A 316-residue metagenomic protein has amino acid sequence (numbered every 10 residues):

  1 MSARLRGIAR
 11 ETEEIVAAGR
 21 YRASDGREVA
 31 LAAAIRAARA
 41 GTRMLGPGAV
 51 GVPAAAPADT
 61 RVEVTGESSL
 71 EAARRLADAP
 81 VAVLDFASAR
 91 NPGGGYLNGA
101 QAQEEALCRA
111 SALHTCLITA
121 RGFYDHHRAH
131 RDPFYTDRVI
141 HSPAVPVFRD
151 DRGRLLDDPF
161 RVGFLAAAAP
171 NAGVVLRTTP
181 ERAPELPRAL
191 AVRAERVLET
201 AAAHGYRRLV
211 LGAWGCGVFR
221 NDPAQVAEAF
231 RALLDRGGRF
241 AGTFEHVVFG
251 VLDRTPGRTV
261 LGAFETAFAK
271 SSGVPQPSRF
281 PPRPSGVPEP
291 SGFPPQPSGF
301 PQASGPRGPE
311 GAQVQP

Functional and structural regions predicted by a protein language model:
M1-L209, A213-F280, G308-P316: Macrodomain-like recognition of ADP-ribose-binding/processing modules
S272-P306: Long, intrinsically disordered low-complexity tandem-repeat segments
